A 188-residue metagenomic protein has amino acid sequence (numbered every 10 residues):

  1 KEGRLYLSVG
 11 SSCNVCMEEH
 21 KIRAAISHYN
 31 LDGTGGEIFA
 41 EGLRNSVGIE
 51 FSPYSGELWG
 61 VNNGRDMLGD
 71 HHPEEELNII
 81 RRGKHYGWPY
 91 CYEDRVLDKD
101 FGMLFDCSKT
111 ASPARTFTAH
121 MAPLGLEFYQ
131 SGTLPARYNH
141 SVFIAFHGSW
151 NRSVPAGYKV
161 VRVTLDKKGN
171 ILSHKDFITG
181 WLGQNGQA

Functional and structural regions predicted by a protein language model:
K1, S8-S12, G35, A40: Asp-box/WD-like beta-propeller blade repeats and closely related beta-sheet repeat scaffolds
E2-G3, S55: Short coil/turn connectors at secondary-structure junctions
G3-L5, V47: Generic beta-strand structural signal
Y6-V9, A24: A conserved catalytic-loop motif detector
S11-V15, K21, H28-T34, R44-N45 (+1 more regions): Beta-propeller domain segments
H20-R23, A40: Short, amphipathic alpha-helical segments
